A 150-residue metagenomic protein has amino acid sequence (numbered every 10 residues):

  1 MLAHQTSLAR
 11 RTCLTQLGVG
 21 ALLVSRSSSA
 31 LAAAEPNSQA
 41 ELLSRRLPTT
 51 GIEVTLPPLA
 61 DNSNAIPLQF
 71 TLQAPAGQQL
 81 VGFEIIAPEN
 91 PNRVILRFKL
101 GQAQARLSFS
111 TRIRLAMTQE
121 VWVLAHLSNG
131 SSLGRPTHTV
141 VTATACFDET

Functional and structural regions predicted by a protein language model:
M1-A21: N-terminal secretory signal peptides and thylakoid transit peptides that target proteins across membranes
L31-N62, V94-K99: Transition segment at domain starts
P67-A74: Short edge beta-strand/loop segments characteristic of extracellular beta-sandwich folds
P91-R114: An anionic, turn-rich surface loop/hairpin at beta-sheet edges that serves as a generic interaction/coordination patch
A116-E120: Extracellular Ig-like/FN3 beta-sandwich strand-entry sites
S128-G134: Short acidic/polar inter-strand loop motif in beta-rich domains
H138-T144: Short beta-strand edge segments in extracellular beta-sheet folds
